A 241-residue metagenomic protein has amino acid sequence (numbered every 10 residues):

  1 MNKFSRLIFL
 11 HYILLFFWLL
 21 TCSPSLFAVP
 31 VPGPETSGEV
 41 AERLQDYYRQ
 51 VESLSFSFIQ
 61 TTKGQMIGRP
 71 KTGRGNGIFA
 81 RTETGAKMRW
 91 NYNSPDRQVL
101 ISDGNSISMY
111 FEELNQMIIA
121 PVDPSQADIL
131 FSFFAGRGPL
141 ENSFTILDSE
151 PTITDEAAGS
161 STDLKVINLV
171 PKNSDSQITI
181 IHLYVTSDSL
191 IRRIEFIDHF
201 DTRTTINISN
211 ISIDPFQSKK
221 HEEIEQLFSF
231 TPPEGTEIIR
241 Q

Functional and structural regions predicted by a protein language model:
N2-I13: Bacterial N-terminal signal peptides that target proteins for export
C22-S23: N-terminal signal peptide c-region/cleavage motif recognized by signal peptidases
V29-E35, V40, Q45-G64, G68-P70 (+2 more regions): Flexible, processing/modification-adjacent segments and terminal tails in exported/periplasmic/extracellular proteins
V29-P34, N173-I180, T186-Q241: Non-transmembrane domains of secretory- and envelope-associated proteins
R49-G104: N-terminal mature ectodomain segment of secretory-pathway/periplasmic proteins
F79-E83, D148-I153, V185-S187: Short, low-complexity Ser/Thr-rich regulatory SLiMs
K87, S106, L190-R193: Structural motif
R89-Y92, V166-K172, R193-I197: Short beta-strand segments that buttress and anchor functional surface loops
